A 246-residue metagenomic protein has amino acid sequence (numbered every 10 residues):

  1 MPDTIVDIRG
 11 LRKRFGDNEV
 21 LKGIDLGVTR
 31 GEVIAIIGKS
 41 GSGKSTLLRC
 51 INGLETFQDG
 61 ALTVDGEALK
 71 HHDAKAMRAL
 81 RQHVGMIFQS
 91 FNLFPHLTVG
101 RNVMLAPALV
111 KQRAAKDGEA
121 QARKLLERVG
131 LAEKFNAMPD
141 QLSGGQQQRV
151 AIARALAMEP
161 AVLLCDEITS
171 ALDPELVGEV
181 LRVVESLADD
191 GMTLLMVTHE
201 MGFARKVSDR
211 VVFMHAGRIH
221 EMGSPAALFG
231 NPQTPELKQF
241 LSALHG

Functional and structural regions predicted by a protein language model:
D3-P225: ABC family nucleotide-binding domain
H215-A216, M222, A226-G246: C-terminal boundary and immediately downstream tail of ABC-type ATPase nucleotide-binding domains
